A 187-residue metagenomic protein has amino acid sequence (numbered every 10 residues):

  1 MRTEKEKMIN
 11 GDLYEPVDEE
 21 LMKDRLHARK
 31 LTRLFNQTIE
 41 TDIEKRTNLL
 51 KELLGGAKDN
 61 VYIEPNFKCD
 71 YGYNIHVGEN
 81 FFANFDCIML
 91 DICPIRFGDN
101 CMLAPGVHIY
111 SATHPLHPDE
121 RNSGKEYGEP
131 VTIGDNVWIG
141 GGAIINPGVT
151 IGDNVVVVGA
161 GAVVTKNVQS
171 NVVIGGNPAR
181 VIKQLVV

Functional and structural regions predicted by a protein language model:
M1-N60, P178-K183, V187: Terminal amphipathic alpha-helical/low-complexity segments used for targeting or macromolecular assembly
N10, I139, V158-A160, I174-G175: Short glycine-rich loop/turn motifs that provide flexible caps or phosphate-binding loops at active sites
Y14, A143, A162-V164, P178-A179: Short, flexible micro-motifs
R33, Q37, G106, A160-G161: Charged, amphipathic alpha-helical interaction segments
F67-V77, F82-I151, V172, N177-P178 (+1 more regions): Flexible, glycine/small-residue-enriched loop-and-beta-strand segment within the central core of proteins
I151-V164: C-terminal/domain-terminus segments
